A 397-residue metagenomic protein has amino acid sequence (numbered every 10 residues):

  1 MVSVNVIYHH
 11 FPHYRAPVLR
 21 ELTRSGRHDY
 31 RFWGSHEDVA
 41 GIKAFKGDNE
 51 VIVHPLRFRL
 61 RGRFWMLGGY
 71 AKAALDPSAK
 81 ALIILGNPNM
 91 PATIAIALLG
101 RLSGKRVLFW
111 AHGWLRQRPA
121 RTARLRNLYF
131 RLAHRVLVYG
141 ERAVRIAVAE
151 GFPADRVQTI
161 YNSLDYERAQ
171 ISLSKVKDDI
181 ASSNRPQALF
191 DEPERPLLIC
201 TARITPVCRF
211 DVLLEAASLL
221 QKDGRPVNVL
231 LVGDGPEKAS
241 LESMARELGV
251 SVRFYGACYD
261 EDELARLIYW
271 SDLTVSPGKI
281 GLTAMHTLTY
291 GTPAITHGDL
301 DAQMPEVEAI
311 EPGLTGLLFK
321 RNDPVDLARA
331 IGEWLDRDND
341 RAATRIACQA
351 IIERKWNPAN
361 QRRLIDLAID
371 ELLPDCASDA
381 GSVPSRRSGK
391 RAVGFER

Functional and structural regions predicted by a protein language model:
K105-R124, L132-R135: A short, histidine- and acid-enriched strand-loop-helix "catalytic/donor-clamping" loop that lines the nucleotide-sugar
R131-R185: Donor nucleotide-sugar binding/catalytic pocket of nucleotide-sugar-dependent glycosyltransferases
S174, D336-D370: A charged, aromatic-enriched C-terminal amphipathic alpha-helix characteristic of glycosyltransferases across folds
P186-C208, L214-S218: Conserved donor-binding/catalytic core segment of Leloir-type glycosyltransferases
A239-C258: Nucleotide-activated donor-binding/catalytic signature segment of Leloir-type glycosyltransferases, i.e., the conserved
R266-K279, T292-P293: Acidic donor-binding loop of glycosyltransferase active sites
P293-A302: Short hydrophobic beta-strand element within catalytic cores of glycosyltransferases and related nucleotide-activated
M304-E333, N339: Change "using UDP/GDP/dTDP sugars" to "using nucleotide sugars
